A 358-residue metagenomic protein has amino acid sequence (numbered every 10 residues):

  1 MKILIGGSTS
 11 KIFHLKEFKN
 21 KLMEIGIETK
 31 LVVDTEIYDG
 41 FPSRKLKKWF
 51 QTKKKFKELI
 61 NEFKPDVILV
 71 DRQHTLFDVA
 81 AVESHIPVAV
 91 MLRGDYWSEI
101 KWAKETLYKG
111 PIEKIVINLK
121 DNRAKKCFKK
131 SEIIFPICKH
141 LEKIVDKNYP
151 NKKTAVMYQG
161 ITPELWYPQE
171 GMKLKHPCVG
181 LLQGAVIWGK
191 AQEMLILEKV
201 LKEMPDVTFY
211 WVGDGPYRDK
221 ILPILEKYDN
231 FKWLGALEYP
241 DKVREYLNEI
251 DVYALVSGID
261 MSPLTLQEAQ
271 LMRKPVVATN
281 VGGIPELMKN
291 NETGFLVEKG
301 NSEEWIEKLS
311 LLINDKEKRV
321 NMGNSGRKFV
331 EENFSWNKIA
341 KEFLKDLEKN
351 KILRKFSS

Functional and structural regions predicted by a protein language model:
L4, F135, E170-K202, Y210: Conserved donor-binding/catalytic core segment of Leloir-type glycosyltransferases
E83-T106, E113-K114, A155: Active-site proximal beta-strand in glycosyltransferases
P111-I134: Membrane-proximal helix-turn-helix segments that form the acceptor-binding/catalytic region of lipid-linked
D219-L237: Nucleotide-activated donor-binding/catalytic signature segment of Leloir-type glycosyltransferases, i.e., the conserved
G258: Aromatic "clamp/platform" in nucleotide-sugar-dependent glycosyltransferases that forms part of the donor/acceptor
P275-A278: Short hydrophobic beta-strand element within catalytic cores of glycosyltransferases and related nucleotide-activated
N290-N291, F295-S302, L311-E317: Conserved acidic donor-binding segment of nucleotide-sugar-dependent glycosyltransferases
E304, L311, K318-N333, I339-K345: A short, well-ordered alpha-helix in the C-terminal region of glycosyltransferases
